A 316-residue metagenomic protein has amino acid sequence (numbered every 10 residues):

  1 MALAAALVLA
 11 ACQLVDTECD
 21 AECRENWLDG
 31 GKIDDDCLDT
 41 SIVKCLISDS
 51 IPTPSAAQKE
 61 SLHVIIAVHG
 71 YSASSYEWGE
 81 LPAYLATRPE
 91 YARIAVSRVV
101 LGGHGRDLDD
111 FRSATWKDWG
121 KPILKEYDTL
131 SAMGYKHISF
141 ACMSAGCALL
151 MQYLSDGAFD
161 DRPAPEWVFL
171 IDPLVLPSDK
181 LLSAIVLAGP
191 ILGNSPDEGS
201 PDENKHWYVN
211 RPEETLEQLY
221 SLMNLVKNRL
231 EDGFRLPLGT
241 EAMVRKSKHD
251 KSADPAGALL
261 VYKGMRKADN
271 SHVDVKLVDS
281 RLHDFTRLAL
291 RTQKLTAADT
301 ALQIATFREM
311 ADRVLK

Functional and structural regions predicted by a protein language model:
L38-G102: Short, surface-exposed "cap/lid" segments of acyl-processing enzymes
I51-K59, N210-L282, L302-R308: Serine-hydrolase catalytic core
R106-H137: Catalytic nucleophile-loop/oxyanion-hole region of alpha/beta-hydrolase and closely related hydrolase-like folds
A141-G146, L150: Gly/Ala-rich beta-loop-alpha elbow adjacent to hydrolase catalytic centers
Q152-E166: Conserved hydrolase catalytic core segment
F169-K180: Active-site nucleophile loop of the alpha/beta-hydrolase fold
D284-K316: Catalytic active-site module of serine/aspartate enzymes centered on a nucleophile-bearing elbow/loop
